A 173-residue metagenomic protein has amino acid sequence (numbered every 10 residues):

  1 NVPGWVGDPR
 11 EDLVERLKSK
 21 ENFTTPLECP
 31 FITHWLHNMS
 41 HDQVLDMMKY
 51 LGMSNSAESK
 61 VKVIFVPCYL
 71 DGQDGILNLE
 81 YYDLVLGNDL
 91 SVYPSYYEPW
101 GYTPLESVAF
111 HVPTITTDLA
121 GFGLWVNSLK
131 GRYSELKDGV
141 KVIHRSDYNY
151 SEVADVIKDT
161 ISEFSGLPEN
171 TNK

Functional and structural regions predicted by a protein language model:
N1-K173: Catalytic cores of carbohydrate-active enzymes across secretory and cytosolic contexts
